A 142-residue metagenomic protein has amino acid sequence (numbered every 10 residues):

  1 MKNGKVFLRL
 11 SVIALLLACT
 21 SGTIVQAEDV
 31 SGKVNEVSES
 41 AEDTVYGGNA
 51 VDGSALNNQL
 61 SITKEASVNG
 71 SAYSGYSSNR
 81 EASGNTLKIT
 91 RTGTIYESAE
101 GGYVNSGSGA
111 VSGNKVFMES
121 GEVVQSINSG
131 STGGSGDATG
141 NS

Functional and structural regions predicted by a protein language model:
M1-A27: Gram-negative bacterial Sec-dependent N-terminal signal peptides
A27-T44, N49-S71, S77-S98, V104-S126 (+1 more regions): Surface-exposed loop/turn motifs in large extracellular/passenger domains
